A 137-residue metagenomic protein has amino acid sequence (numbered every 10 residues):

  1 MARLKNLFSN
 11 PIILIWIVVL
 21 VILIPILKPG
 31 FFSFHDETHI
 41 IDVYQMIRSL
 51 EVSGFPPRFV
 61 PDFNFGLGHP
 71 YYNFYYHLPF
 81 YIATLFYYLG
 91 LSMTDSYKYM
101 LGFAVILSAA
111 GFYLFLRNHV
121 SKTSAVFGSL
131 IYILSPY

Functional and structural regions predicted by a protein language model:
M1-I26: Start-transfer (signal-anchor) and selected internal transmembrane alpha helices of multi-pass inner/ER membrane
V21-Y137: Active-site lumenal/periplasmic loops and adjacent helix-entry segments of GT-C-fold, multi-pass membrane
